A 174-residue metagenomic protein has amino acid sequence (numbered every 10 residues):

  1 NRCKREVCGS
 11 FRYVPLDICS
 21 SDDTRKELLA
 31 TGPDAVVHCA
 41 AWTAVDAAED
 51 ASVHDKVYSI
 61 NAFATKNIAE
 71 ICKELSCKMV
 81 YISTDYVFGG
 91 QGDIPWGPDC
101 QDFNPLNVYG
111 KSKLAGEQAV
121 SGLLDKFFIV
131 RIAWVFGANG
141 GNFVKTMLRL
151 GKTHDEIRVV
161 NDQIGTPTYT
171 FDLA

Functional and structural regions predicted by a protein language model:
N1-E6: Short, polar loop motifs at secondary-structure junctions
C8-S21: Rossmann-fold cofactor-recognition segment
I18-I60: NAD(P)H-binding glycine-rich loop region in Rossmannoid oxidoreductase-like domains and their noncatalytic homologs
S20, A64-N67, K78, G110 (+2 more regions): Conserved cofactor-binding/catalytic machinery of classical short-chain dehydrogenase/reductase
V36-A40, M79-T84, G89, V130-I132: SDR active-site strand-loop-helix element
D46-D55, G90-I94, G140-G141: Conserved catalytic-core motifs of eukaryotic protein kinase domains, centered on the activation segment
D55, S59-A64, V87-V130, W134-V135: Catalytic helix-loop patch of NAD(P)-dependent Rossmann-fold dehydrogenases
Q118-P167, F171-D172: NAD(P)-dependent short-chain dehydrogenase/reductase
